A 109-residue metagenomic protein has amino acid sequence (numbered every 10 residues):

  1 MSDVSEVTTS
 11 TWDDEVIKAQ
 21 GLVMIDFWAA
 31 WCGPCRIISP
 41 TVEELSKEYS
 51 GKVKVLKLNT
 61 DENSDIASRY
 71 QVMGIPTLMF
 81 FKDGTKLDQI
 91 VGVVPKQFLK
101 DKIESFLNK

Functional and structural regions predicted by a protein language model:
D3, T8, W28, K54-L56: Conserved Rossmann-like nucleotide-binding pocket used by diverse enzymes that bind dinucleotide cofactors
V4-V23, S64: A short beta-strand-turn-helix
Q20-L22, I37-L58: Conserved helix-turn-beta segment immediately C-terminal to the redox Cys motif in thioredoxin-like folds
G21, W28-W31, G74: Short pre-active-site segment immediately N-terminal to redox-active cysteine/selenocysteine motifs in thiol-based
F27-T41: Conserved redox-active cysteine motifs that mediate thiol-disulfide chemistry, especially di-cysteine Cys-X(1-2)-Cys
S64, Y70-M79, V94: Structural micro-motif
K82-K109: Non-catalytic, surface beta->alpha helical segment in thiol-disulfide oxidoreductase systems
